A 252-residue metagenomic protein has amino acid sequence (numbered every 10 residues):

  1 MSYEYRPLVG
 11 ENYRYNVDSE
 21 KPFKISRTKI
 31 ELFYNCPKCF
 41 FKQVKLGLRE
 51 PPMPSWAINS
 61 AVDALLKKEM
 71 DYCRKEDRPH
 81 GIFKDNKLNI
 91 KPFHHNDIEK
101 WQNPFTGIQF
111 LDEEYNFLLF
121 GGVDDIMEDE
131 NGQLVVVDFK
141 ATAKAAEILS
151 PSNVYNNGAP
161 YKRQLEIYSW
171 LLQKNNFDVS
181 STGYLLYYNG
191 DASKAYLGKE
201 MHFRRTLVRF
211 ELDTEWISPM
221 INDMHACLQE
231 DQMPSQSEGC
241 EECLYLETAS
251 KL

Functional and structural regions predicted by a protein language model:
M1-E4, V9, N16-D18, K24-I25 (+1 more regions): Metal-dependent nuclease catalytic regions and adjoining charged, substrate-binding loops involved in nucleic-acid end
M1-Q133: Metal-dependent nuclease catalytic cores that hydrolyze phosphodiester bonds in DNA/RNA, characterized by
F41-K42, R49-P51, K144-E147, D191-A195 (+1 more regions): Short catalytic/ligand-binding loop motif for oxyanion handling, primarily in non-cytosolic enzymes, centered on
M53, H80, A159, C240-C243: Serine-centered coil/turn micro-motif
A64-K68, E166, E238-E241: Non-catalytic, well-ordered alpha-helical scaffold segments
K68-Y72, E166, W170, N222: A broad, structural surface signal
W101-P219: Mg2+/Mn2+-dependent nuclease catalytic core
